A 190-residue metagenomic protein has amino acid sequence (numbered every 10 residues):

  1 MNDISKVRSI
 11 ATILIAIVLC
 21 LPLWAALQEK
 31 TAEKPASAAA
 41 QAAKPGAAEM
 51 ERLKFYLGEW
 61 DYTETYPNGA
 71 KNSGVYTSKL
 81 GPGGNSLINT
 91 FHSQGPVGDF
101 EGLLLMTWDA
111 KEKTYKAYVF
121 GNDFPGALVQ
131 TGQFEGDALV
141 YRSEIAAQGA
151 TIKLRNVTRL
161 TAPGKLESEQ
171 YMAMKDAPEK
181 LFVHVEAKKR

Functional and structural regions predicted by a protein language model:
M1-V7: N-terminal secretory signal peptides that target proteins for export/translocation
V7, A11-I13, E49: Hydrophobic alpha-helical context, especially transmembrane and signal-peptide helices
A11-P22: Bacterial N-terminal signal peptides
A25-R190: Hydrophobic small-molecule pocket/channel-lining residues, especially in calycin-type beta-barrels
